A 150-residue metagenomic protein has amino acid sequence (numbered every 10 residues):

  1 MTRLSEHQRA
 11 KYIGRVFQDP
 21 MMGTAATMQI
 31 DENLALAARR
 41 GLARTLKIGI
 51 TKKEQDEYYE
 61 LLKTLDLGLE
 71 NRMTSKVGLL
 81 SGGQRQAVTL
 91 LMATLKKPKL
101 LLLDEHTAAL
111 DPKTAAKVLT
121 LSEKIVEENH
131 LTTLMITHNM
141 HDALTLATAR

Functional and structural regions predicted by a protein language model:
M1-G14, M22, R44-T51: ABC ATPase NBD coupling module
M28-R40: Q-loop/switch helix immediately C-terminal to the Walker
A93-T94: ABC ATPase C-loop
K97: Conserved catalytic motifs of ABC-family nucleotide-binding domains
L101-D104: Catalytic Walker B motif of ABC-type/P-loop ATPase nucleotide-binding domains
P112-T114: Helix N-cap at the start of a conserved alpha-helix in ABC-type nucleotide-binding domains
A116-N129: Helical segment within the ABC ATPase nucleotide-binding domain
T137-H138: H-loop/switch region of ABC-family ATPase nucleotide-binding domains
